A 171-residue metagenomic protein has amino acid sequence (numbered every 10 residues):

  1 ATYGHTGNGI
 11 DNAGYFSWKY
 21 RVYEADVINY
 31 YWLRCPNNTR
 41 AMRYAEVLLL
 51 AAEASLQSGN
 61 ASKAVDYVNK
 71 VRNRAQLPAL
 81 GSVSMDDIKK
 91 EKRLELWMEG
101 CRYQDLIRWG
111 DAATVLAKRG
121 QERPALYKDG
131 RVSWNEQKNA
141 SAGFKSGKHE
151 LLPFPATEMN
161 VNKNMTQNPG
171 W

Functional and structural regions predicted by a protein language model:
A1, N69-R72: Class I S-adenosyl-L-methionine
A1-R43: Flexible, polar/acidic helix-loop-strand segments at domain edges
F16, Y23, Y30-W32, Y67 (+3 more regions): Phenylalanine-focused residue identity feature
R34, T39, R72, L80-W171: Long, intrinsically disordered, low-complexity segments
N38-K70, M85-E95: Extended, hydrophobic/aromatic-rich amphipathic alpha-helical segments that build helical scaffolds
Q76: Short arginine-rich
